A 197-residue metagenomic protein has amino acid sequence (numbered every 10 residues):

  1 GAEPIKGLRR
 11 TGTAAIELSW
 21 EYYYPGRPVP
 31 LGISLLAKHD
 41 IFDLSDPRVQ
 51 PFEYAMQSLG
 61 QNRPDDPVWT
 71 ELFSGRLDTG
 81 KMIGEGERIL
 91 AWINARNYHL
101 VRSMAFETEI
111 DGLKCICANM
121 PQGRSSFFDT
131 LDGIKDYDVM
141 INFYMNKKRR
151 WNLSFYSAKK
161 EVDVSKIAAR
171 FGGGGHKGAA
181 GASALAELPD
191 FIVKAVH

Functional and structural regions predicted by a protein language model:
G1-D65: Short alpha-helices
A15, P28, G32, R48 (+3 more regions): Alpha-helical structural motif
L18-E21, S34-K38, Y54-S58, E71 (+5 more regions): Charged/polar, solvent-exposed surface patches and flexible loops
P28-V29, W92-A95, F155: Intrinsically disordered, low-complexity segments enriched in polar/charged residues with Gly/Pro, especially when
S34, I41-S125: Glycine-rich, Lys/Arg-enriched anion-binding loops that position phosphate/diphosphate groups for phosphoryl
R96-H197: Gly/His-enriched, cation/cofactor- and phosphate-binding structural elements
